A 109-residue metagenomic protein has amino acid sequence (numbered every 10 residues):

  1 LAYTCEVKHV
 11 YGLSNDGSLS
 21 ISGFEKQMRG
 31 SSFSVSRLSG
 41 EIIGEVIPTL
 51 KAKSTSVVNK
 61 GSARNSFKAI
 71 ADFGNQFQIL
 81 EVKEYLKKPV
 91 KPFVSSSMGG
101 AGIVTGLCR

Functional and structural regions predicted by a protein language model:
T4-E45: Short, solvent-exposed loop/hinge segments that bridge or flank secondary-structure elements
V10-G12, G44-K53, S97-A101: Short, solvent-exposed aromatic-acidic interface loops
S18-S22, Q78-P92: Extended Gly/Ser/Thr-rich low-complexity repeat segments, especially those forming or decorating extracellular
M28-R29, G74-E81, G100-V104: Short, surface-exposed coil-to-beta transition loops
L38-Q78: Contiguous, well-ordered beta-strand patches that form the walls/edges of small beta-barrel/beta-sandwich domains
K88-I103: Short, exposed beta-strand-loop hairpins at the edges of beta-sheets in extracellular/periplasmic proteins
